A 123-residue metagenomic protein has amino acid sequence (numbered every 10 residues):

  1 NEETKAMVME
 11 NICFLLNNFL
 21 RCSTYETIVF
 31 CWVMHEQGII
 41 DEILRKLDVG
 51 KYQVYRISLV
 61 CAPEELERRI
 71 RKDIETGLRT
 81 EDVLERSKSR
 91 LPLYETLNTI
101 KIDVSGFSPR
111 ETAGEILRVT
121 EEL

Functional and structural regions predicted by a protein language model:
N1-A6: Flexible beta-alpha connector loops of hexameric P-loop NTPases
M7-K51: Glycine-rich phosphate-binding loop used to anchor ATP phosphates in small-molecule kinases, encompassing both
L16, I116, T120: Hydrophobic "lid"/C-terminal helical patch of Rossmann-like NAD(P)-dependent dehydrogenase/epimerase domains
L20, T120-L123: Short, hydrophobic alpha-helical segments
M34-E36, V60-E65, F107-S108: Conserved nucleotide-binding/hydrolysis micro-motifs of P-loop NTPases
I39-D41, R68, A113: Short glycine-/acidic-enriched loop or helix-start segments at secondary-structure transitions that form or flank
G50-I70, I102: Conserved phosphate-donor/acceptor-positioning beta-strand/loop module used by diverse small-molecule
K72-E115, L123: Small-molecule kinase domains that catalyze NTP-dependent phosphoryl transfer to phosphate-bearing small molecules
